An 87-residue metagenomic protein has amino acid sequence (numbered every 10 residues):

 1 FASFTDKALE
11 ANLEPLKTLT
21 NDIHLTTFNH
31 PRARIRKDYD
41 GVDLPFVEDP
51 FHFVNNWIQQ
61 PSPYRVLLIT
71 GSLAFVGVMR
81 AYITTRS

Functional and structural regions predicted by a protein language model:
A2-L9: A general structural motif
L9-V66: C-terminal helical cap/extension that packs against the catalytic core of soluble nucleotide-cofactor enzymes
P61, I83-S87: Active-site catalytic pocket residues across diverse enzymes, especially alpha/beta-hydrolases
S72: Short, conserved phosphate/pyrophosphate- and ester-handling motifs at nucleotide-, phospho-/glycolipid
F75-G77: Short, active-site-adjacent cap segments at secondary-structure transitions
